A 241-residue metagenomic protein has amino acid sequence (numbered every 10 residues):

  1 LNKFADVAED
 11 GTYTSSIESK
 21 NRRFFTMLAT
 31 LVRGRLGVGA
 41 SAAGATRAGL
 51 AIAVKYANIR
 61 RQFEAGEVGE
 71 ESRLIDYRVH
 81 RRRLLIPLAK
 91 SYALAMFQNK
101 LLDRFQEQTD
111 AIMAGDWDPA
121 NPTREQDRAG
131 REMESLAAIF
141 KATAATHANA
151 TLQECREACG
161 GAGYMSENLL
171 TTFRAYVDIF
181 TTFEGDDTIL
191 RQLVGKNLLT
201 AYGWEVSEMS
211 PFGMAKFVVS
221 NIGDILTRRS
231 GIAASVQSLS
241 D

Functional and structural regions predicted by a protein language model:
L1-D241: Flavin-dependent oxidoreductase catalytic core characteristic of acyl-CoA dehydrogenase/oxidase-like enzymes
